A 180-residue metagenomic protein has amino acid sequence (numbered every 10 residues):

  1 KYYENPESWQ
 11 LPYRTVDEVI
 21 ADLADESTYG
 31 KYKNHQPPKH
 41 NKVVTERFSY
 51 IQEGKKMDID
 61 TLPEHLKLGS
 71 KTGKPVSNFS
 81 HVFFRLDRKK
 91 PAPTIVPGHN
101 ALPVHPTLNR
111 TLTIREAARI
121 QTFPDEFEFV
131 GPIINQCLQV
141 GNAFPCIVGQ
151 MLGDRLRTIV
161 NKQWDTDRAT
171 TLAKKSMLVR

Functional and structural regions predicted by a protein language model:
K1-N34: Flexible, glycine-/basic-rich loop-and-beta segments that form/coincide with the SAM-dependent methyltransferase
E26, G30-R180: C-terminal target-recognition/interaction regions appended to catalytic cores
